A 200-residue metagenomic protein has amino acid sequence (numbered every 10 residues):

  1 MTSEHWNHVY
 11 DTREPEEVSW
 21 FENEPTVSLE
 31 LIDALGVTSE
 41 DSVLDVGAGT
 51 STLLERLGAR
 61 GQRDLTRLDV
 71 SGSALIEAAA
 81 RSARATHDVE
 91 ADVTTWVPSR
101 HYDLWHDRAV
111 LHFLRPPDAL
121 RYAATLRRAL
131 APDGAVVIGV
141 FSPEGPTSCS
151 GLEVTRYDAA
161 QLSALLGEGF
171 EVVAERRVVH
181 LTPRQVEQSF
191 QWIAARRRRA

Functional and structural regions predicted by a protein language model:
M1-R100, L114-A129, G134-A200: Class I (Rossmann-like) S-adenosyl-L-methionine-dependent methyltransferase catalytic domain, capturing the SAM-binding
D103: Conserved acidic residues
H106: A conserved beta-strand element that flanks and buttresses the S-adenosyl-L-methionine
A109-F113: Short catalytic micro-motifs in class I SAM-dependent methyltransferases
